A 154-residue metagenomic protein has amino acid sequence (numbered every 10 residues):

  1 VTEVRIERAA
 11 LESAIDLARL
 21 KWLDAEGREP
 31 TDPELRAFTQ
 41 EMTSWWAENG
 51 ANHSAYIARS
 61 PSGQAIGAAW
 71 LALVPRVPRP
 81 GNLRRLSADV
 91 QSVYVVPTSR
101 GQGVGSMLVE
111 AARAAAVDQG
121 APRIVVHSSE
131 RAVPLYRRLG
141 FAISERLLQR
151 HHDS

Functional and structural regions predicted by a protein language model:
V4-R19, P30: A short beta-loop-alpha structural element at the N-terminal edge of CoA-dependent acyl/N-acetyltransferase catalytic
S13, A121, R137-L147: Conserved acetyl-CoA-binding loop of GNAT-fold acetyltransferases
P33-S60, V77: Active-site rim helix/loop that mediates acceptor-substrate recognition in acyltransferases
I57, Q64-L73, D89, Y94: Conserved beta-strand in the GNAT
A69-R79, L83: A conserved beta-strand-loop-helix scaffold within acyl/acetyltransferase catalytic domains
G81-P97: Conserved acetyl-CoA binding element of GNAT-fold acetyltransferases
S99-A111: Conserved acetyl-CoA pyrophosphate-binding loop and the N-cap/start of the following alpha-helix in GNAT-like
A116-S128: Conserved GNAT acetyl-CoA-binding A-motif
